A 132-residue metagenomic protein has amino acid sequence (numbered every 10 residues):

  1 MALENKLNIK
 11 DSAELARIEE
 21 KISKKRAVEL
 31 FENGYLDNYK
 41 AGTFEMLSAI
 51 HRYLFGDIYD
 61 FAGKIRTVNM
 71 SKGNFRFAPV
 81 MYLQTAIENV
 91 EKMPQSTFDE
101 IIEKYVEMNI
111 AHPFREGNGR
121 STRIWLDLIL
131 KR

Functional and structural regions predicted by a protein language model:
M1-R132: FIC/Doc superfamily catalytic core
